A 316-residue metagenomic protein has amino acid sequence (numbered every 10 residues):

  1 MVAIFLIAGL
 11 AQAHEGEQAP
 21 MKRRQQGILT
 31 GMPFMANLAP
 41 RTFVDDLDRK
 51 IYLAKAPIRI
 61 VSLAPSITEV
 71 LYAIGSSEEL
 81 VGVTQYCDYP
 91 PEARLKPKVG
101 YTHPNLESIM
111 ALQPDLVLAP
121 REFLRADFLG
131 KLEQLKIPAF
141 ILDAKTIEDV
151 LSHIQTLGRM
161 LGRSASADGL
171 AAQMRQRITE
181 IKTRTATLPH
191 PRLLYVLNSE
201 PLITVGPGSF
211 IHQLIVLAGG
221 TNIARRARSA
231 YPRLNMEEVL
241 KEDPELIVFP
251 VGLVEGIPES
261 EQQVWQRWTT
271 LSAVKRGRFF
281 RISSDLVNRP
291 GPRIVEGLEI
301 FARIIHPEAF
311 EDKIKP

Functional and structural regions predicted by a protein language model:
M1-G9: Bacterial N-terminal signal peptides
A11-R59: N-terminal hydrophobic or amphipathic helices and topogenic motifs
V44-D48, P97-E107, A227-M236: Short helix-initiation/N-cap motifs at beta->coil->alpha
R49-K50, R59, L116, A126-I203 (+2 more regions): Extracytoplasmic substrate-binding proteins
P57, P104-E122, I137, N235-G252: Proline-aspartate-enriched helix->loop->beta-strand connector
I58-L112, L116-E122, I223: A short, structured surface patch at a secondary-structure boundary
T84, G208-Y231, V251, F280-R281: His/Asp/Glu-enriched short active-site or ligand-binding loop at hydrolase and phosphoryl-transfer sites
F123-Q134, L246-Q263: A ligand-binding cleft/hinge motif common to bilobed small-molecule-binding domains
